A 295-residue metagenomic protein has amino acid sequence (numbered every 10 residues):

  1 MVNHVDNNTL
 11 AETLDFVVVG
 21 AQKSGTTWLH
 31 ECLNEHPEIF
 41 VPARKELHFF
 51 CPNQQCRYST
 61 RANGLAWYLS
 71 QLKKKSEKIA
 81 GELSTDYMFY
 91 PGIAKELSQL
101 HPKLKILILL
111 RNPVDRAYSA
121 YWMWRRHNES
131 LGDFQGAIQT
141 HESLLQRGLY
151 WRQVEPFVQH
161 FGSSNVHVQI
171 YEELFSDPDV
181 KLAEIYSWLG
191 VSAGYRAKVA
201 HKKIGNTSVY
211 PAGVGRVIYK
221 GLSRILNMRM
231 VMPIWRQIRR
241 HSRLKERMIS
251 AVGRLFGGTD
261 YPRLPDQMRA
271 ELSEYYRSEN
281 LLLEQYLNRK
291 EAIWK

Functional and structural regions predicted by a protein language model:
M1-K295: Anion-recognition interface
